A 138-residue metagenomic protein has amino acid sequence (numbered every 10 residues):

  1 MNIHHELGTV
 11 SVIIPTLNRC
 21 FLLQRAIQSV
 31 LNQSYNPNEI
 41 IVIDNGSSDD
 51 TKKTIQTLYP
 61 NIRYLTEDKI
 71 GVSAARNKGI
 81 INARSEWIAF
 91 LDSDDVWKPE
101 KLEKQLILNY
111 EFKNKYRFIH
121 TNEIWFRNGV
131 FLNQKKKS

Functional and structural regions predicted by a protein language model:
M1-S138: Nucleotide-sugar donor-binding/catalytic module of glycosyltransferases that assemble extracellular/cell-envelope
